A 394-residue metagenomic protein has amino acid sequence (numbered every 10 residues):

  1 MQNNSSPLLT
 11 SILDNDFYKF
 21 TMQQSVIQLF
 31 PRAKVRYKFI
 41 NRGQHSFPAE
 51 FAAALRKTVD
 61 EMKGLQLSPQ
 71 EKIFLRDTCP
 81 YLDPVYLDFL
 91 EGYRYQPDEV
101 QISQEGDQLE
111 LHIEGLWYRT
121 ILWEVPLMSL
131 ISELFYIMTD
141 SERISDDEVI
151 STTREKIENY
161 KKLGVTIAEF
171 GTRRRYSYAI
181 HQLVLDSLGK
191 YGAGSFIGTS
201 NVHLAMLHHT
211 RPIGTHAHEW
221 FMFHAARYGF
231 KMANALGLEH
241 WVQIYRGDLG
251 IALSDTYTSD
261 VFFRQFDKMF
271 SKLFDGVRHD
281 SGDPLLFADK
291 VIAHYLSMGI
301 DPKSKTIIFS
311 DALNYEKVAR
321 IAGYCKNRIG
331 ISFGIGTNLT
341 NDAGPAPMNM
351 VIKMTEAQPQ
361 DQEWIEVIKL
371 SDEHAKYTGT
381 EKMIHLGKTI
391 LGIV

Functional and structural regions predicted by a protein language model:
M1-A233, V242-Q243, K353-V394: Ordered alpha/beta subdomains of enzyme catalytic regions
Q2-N3, H208, I213-V394: Glycine-rich phosphate/ribose-binding loops and adjacent secondary-structure elements that form binding surfaces
